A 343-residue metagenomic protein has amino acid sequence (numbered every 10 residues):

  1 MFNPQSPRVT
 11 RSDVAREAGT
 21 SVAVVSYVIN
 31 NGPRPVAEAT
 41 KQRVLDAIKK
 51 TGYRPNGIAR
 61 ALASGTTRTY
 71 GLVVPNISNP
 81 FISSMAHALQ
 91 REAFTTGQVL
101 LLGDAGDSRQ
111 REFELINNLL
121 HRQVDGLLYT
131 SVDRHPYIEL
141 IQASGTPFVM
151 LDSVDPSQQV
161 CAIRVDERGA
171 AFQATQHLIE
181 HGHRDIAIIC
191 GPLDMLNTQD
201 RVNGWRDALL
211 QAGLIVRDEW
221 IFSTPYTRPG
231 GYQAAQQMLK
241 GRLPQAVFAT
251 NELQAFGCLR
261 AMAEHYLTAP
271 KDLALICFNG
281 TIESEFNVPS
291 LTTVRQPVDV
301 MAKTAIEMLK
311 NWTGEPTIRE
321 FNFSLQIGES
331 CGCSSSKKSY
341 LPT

Functional and structural regions predicted by a protein language model:
M1-S6, G65-Q176, E180, Q236-L239 (+3 more regions): Alpha-helical recognition/docking segments in bacterial nutrient-uptake and carbohydrate-utilization systems
M1-T67, S335: N-terminal helix-turn-helix DNA-binding module of bacterial transcription factors
V22-S26, L62-I77, H177, D185-P192: Short beta-strand segments enriched in small/hydrophobic residues
T51, T95-T96, S144, A212 (+2 more regions): Helix C-cap/helix->beta junction micro-motif
P75-S84, L102-R111, I163-Q173, I189-Q236 (+3 more regions): Hinge/beta->alpha junction and helix N-cap segments in small-molecule ligand-binding domains
R184-I186, V216-W220, A269-A274: Short acidic capping loops at alpha-helix termini that bridge into adjacent secondary structure
Q236-T343: Flexible loop/turn connectors
